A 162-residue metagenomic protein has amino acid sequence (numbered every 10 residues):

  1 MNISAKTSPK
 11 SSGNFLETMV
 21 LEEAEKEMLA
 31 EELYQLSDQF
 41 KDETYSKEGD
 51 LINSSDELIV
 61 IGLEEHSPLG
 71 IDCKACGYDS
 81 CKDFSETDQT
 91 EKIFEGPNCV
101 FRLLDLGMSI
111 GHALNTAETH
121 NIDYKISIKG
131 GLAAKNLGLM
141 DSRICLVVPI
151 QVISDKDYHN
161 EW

Functional and structural regions predicted by a protein language model:
M1-W162: Acidic, surface-exposed loops and disordered segments
